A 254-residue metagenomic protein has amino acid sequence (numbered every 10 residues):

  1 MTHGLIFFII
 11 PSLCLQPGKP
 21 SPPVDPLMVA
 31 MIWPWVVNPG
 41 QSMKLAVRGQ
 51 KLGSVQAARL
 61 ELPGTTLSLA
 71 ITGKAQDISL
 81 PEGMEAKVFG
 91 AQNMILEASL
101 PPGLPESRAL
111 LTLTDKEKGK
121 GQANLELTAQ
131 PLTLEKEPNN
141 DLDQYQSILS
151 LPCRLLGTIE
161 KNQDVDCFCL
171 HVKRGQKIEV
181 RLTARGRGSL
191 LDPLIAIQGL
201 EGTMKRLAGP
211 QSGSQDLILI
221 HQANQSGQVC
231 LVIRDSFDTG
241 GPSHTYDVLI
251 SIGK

Functional and structural regions predicted by a protein language model:
T2-H3, F7-D25, K254: Bacterial Sec-dependent signal peptides at the C-terminal "C-region" and cleavage site
S21-L80, A91-N93, P102, K116 (+3 more regions): Acidic, Ser/Thr/Pro-rich low-complexity intrinsically disordered segments
L80-A86: Acidic, Ser/Thr- and Gly/Pro-rich intrinsically disordered linkers and low-complexity segments that flank or connect
A86, L100, L110, K205-A208: Non-catalytic accessory regions
L104-D115: A short beta-strand micro-motif common to beta-rich folds, especially ectodomain repeats
S107, G119-A123, P242-H244: Extracellular and select intracellular beta-sandwich modules with Ser/Thr-enriched, small-residue motifs on
A123-L151: Predominantly extracellular/luminal regions of secreted and cell-surface proteins, especially disulfide-bonded
